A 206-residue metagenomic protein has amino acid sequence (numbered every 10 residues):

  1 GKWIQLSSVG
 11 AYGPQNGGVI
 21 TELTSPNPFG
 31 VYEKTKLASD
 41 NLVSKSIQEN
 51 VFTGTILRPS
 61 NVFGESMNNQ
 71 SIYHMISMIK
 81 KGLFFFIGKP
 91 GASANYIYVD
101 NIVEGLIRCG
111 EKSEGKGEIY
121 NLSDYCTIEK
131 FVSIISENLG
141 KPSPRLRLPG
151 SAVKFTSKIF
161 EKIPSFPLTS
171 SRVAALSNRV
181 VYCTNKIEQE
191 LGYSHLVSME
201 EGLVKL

Functional and structural regions predicted by a protein language model:
G1-V31, I47, T55: Conserved Rossmann-fold NAD(P)-dependent oxidoreductase catalytic core, especially the SDR/UDP-sugar
S25, S77-I97, N101, G105 (+1 more regions): A conserved pocket-lining segment of Rossmann-fold NAD(P)-dependent short-chain dehydrogenase/reductase
F29, S60-N69, K89-V99: Glycine-rich "substrate-gating" loop/helix at the edge of Rossmann-like oxidoreductase active sites
L37, F52, F63-H74, R108-Y120 (+1 more regions): Glycine/proline-rich active-site loop of Rossmann-fold NAD(P)-dependent oxidoreductases
D40-E65: Conserved beta-loop-beta element that borders a ligand/cofactor-binding pocket
R108, K112-L168, E200-K205: Mid/C-terminal beta-alpha module of Rossmann-like enzyme folds, strongest in SDR-family dehydrogenases/epimerases
A152-E190: A hydrophobic C-terminal alpha-helical subdomain
T184-Q189, S194-L206: Amphipathic terminal alpha-helices
